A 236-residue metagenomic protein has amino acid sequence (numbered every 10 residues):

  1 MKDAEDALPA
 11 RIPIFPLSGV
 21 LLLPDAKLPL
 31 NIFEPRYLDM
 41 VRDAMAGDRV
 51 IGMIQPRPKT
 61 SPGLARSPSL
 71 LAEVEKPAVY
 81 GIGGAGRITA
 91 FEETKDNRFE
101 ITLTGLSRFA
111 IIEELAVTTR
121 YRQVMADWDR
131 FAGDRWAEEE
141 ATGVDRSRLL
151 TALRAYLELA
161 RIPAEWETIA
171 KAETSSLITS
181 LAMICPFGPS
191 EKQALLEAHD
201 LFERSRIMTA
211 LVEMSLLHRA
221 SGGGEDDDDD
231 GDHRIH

Functional and structural regions predicted by a protein language model:
M1-E165, S190, L201-R204, A210-H236: Positively charged
S147, S175-T179, R206: Non-catalytic, well-ordered alpha-helical scaffold segments
I169-F187: Core structural elements
